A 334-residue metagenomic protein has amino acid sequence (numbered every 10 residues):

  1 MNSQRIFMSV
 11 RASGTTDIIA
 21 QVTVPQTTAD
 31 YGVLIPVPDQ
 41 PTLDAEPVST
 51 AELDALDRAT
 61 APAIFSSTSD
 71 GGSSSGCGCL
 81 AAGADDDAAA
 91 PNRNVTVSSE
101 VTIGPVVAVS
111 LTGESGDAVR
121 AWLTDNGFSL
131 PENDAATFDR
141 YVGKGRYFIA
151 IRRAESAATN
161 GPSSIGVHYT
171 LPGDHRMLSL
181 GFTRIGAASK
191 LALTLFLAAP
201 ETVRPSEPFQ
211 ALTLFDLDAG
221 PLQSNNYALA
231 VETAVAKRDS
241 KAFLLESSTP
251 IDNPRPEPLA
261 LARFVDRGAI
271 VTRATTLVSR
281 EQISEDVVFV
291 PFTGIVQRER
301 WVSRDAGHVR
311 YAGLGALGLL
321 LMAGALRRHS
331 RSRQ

Functional and structural regions predicted by a protein language model:
M1-N2, Q40, S75-C77, L130-H329: Accessory, solvent-exposed terminal regions and/or long lumenal/extracellular loops of proteins
S3-Q4, S9-T68, V119-R140, G145: Surface-exposed, glycine/proline- and aromatic-rich loop segments on solvent-exposed faces across compartments
G14-D17, T28, I103-V107, R146 (+2 more regions): Coil-to-beta-strand transition motifs
D17-I19, S110, A150: Structured core elements
T23, P38, V106, G113-G116 (+2 more regions): Solvent-exposed coil/turn segments that connect beta secondary-structure elements in extracytoplasmic/periplasmic
F65-S67, G76-G127: Single conserved position on a long alpha-helix in the C-terminal lobe of the eukaryotic protein kinase
R331-Q334: Cytoplasmic C-terminal tails of single-pass
